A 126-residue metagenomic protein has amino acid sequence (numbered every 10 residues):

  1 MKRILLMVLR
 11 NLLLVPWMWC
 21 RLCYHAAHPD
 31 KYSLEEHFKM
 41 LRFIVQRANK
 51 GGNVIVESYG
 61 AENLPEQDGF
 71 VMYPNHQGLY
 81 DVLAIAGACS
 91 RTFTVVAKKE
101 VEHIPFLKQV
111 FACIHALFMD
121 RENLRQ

Functional and structural regions predicted by a protein language model:
M1-E57, Q109-V110: A transmembrane-helix-recognition feature enriched in membrane-embedded lipid enzymes and envelope glyco-/phospholipid
G51, I55-Q126: Soluble catalytic domains of membrane acyltransferases
